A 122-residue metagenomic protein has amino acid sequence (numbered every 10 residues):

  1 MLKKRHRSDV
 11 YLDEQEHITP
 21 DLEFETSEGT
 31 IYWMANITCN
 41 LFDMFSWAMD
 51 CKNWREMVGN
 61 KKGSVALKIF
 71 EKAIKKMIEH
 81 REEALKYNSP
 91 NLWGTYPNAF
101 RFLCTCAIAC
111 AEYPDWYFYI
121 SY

Functional and structural regions predicted by a protein language model:
M1-Y122: Acidic (Asp/Glu-rich) sequence patches and key acidic residues that form negatively charged surfaces used
